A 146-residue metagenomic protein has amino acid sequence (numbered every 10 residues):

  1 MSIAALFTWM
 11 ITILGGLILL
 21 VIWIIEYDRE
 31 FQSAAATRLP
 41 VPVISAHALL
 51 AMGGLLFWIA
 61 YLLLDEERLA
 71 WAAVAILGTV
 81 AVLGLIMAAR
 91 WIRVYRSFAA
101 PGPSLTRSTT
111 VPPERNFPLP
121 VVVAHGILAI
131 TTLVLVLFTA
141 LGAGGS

Functional and structural regions predicted by a protein language model:
M1-T8, S33-L49, L69-A73: Transmembrane alpha-helix entry/boundary detector in multi-pass membrane proteins
A5-E30: N-terminal signal-anchor/start-transfer transmembrane helix
I22-R29, G53-E67, M87-R90: Membrane-helix exit/interface motif
E26-L39, S97-P113: Cytosolic, membrane-interface loops and tails of multi-pass inner-membrane proteins
P40-I59, A75-L85: Core segments of alpha-helical transmembrane spans in multipass integral membrane proteins
L63-Y95: Short alpha-helical packing/oligomerization segments
V111-L128: Individual transmembrane alpha-helices with interfacial aromatic-anchor signatures
T132-S146: Juxtamembrane boundary at the C-terminal end of a transmembrane helix
